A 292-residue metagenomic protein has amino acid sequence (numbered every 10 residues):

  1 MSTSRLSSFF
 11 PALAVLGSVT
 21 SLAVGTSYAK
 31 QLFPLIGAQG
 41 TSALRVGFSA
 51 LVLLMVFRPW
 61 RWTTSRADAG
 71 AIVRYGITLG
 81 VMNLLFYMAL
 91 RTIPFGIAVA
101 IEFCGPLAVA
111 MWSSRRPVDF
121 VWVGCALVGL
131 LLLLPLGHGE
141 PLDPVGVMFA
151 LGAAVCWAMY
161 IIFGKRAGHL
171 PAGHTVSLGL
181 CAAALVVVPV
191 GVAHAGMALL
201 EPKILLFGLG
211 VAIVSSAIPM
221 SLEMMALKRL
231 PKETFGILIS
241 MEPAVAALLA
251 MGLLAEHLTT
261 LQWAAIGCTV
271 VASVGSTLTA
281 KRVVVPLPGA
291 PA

Functional and structural regions predicted by a protein language model:
M1-G40, R74-I77, V81-L85, V128 (+3 more regions): Glycine-/small-residue-enriched transmembrane alpha-helix faces in small-molecule transporters and effluxers
S2-S4, V46, I204, S240-A292: C-terminal-most transmembrane helix of multi-pass membrane proteins
S7-P11, L35-Q39, A43, T64-A69 (+3 more regions): Juxtamembrane helix-entry segments on the extracytoplasmic side of multipass membrane proteins
P11, L35-V81, A108-V109, C156-Y160 (+3 more regions): Transmembrane alpha-helices of multi-pass small-molecule transport proteins
G40-A50, L79, Y87-P117, A153 (+1 more regions): Specific alpha-helical transmembrane segments that line the substrate/conduction pathway and gating interfaces
L44, V99-I101, F163-A184, S216-G252: Helix-helix packing/entry segments at the starts of transmembrane helices
L54-A98, L130-L132, A212-L230: Specific transmembrane alpha-helical segments of multi-pass solute transporters/efflux pumps, especially DMT/EamA
C104, V118-G137, A154, C181 (+2 more regions): Hydrophobic transmembrane alpha-helices of multi-pass small-molecule transport proteins
